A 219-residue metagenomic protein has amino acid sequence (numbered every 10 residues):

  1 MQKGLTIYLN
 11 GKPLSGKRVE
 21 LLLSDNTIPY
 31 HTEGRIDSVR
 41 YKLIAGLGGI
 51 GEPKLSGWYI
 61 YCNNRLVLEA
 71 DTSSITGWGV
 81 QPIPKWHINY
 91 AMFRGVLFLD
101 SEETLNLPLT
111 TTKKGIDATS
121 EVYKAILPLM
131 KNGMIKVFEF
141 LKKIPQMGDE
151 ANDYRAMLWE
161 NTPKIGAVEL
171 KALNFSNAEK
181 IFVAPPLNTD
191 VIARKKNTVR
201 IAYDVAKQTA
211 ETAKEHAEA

Functional and structural regions predicted by a protein language model:
M1-L9: ATP-binding catalytic core of ATPases
K12: Flexible loop/N-cap segments at domain edges
S15-G16, L68: Flexible loop/turn segments at secondary-structure boundaries
G16, E20-L21, S73-S74: A generic structural motif
D25-A219: Charged regulatory segments coupled to nucleotide-binding catalytic modules in large multidomain enzymes
